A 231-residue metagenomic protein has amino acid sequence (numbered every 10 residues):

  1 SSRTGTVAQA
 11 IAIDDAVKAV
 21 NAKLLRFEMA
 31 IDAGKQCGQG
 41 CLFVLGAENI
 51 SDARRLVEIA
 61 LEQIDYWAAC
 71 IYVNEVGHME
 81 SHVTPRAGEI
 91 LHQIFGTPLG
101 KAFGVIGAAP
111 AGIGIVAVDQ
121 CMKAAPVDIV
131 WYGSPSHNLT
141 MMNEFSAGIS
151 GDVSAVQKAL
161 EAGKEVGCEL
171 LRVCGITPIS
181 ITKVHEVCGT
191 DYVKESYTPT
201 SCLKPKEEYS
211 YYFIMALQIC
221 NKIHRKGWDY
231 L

Functional and structural regions predicted by a protein language model:
S1-G38, E48-E144, G148-Y230: Long, contiguous binding/interaction regions
